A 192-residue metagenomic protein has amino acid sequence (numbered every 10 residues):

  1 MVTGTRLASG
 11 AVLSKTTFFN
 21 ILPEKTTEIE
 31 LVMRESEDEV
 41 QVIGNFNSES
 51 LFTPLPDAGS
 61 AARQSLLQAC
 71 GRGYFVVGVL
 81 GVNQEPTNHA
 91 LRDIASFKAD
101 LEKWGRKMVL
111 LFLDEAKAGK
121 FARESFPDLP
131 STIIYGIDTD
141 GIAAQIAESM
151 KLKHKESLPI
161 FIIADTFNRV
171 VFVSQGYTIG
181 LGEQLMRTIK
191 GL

Functional and structural regions predicted by a protein language model:
M1-R6, N168: A short tyrosine-centered beta-strand micro-motif
V2-T3, T53, I160-I162: Generic short beta-strand
T5-R34: Structured interaction patches on ligand/partner-binding surfaces of diverse proteins
L13, Q64, V171-F172: Generic structural signal for well-ordered beta-strand positions
V32-N45, S157-L192: Thiol-/selenol-based redox modules, centered on thioredoxin-like and closely related oxidoreductase domains
S50-F75, R92-S96: A short beta-strand-turn-helix
F75, V79-P130, I142-I146: Structural microenvironment flanking redox-active thiols in thiol-disulfide oxidoreductases
P130-I134, M150-I162: Structural micro-motif
